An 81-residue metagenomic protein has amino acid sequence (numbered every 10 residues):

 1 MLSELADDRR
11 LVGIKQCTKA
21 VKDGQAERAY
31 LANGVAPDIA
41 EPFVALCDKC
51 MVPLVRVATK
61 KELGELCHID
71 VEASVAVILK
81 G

Functional and structural regions predicted by a protein language model:
M1-E27, A36: Ribosome large-subunit tunnel/peptidyl-transferase-proximal elements
A6, K15, A40, G64-D70: Generic, ordered loop/turn and secondary-structure boundary motif
K19-K22, E41-A45, E65: Solvent-exposed alpha-helical segments within well-ordered globular domains of core cellular machineries
Y30-L31: Alpha-helical transmembrane segments of helical membrane proteins, especially in multi-pass transport, channel
V35-M51, V55-K61: Feature captures the catalytic cores and cofactor-binding loops of soluble hydro-lyases/lyases that act on carboxylate
V52-G81: C-terminal structural segments of small proteins and small subunits
